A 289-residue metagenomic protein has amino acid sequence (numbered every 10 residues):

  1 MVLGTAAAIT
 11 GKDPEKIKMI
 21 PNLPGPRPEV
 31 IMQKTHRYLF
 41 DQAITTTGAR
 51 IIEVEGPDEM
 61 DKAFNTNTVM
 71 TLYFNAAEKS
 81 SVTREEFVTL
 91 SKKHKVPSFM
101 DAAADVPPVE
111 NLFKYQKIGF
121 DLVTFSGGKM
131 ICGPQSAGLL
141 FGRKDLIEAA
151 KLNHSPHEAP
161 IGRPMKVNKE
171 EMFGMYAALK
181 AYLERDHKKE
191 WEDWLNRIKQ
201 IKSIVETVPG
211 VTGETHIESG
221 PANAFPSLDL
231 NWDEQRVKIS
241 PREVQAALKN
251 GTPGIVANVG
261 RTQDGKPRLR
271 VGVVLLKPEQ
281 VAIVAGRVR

Functional and structural regions predicted by a protein language model:
M1-H187, V205-E206, K238, R287: Conserved PLP-enzyme active-site core in the AAT-like
G174, R197, I283: Charged catalytic carboxylate motif
L183-I217: Conserved PLP-dependent catalytic core of the aminotransferase class-I/II
E206-R287: Conserved C-terminal alpha-helix-loop-beta "cap" of PLP-dependent enzymes that closes/shapes the active-site mouth
